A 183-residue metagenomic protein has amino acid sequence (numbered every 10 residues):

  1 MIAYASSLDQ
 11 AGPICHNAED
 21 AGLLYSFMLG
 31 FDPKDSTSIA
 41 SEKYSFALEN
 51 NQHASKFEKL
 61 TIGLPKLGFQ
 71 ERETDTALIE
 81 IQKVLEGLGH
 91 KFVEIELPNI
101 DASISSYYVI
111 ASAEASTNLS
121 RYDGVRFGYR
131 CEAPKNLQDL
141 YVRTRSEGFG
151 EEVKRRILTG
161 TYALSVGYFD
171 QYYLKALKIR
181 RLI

Functional and structural regions predicted by a protein language model:
M1-A77, I81, D139, R143: A short helix-breaking turn/cap at a secondary-structure junction
Y4-Q10, P33-D35, A40-E42, I100-S106 (+7 more regions): Glycine-rich, flexible loop/turn motifs
A11-I14, L24-K34, I81-K91, I110 (+4 more regions): Change "in soluble alpha/beta enzymes" to "in soluble alpha/beta proteins
C15, R72, S106, C131 (+2 more regions): Charge-dense, low-complexity intrinsically disordered segments
S36-K43, L60-T61, P65-L67, I95-Y108 (+2 more regions): Flexible, acidic loop-helix segments that line cofactor/substrate-binding pockets
S45-F46, R72-L97, D123, F127-Y129 (+2 more regions): Acyltransferase
K56-P65, A113-L182: Short helix-loop capping/hinge segments that flank enzyme active sites or metal/cofactor-binding pockets
T74-T76, I104-A113: Short glycine/threonine-rich loop-to-helix capping motif typified by GTGT followed within a few residues by an Asp-Pro
